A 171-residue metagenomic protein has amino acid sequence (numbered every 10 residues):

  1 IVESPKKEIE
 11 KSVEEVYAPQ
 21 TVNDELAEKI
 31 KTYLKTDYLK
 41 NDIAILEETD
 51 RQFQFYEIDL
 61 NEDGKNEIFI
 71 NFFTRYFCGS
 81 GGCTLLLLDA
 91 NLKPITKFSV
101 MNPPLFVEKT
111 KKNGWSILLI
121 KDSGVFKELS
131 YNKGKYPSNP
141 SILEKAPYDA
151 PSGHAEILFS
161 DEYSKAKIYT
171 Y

Functional and structural regions predicted by a protein language model:
I1-E25, E108-Y171: Acidic, small-residue rich beta-repeat scaffolds with periodic aromatic anchors
V2-L60, K65, A166-Y171: Flexible low-complexity loop/turn motifs enriched in small/helix-breaking residues
V16-A27, K31, S80-K97, E128-K135: Beta-propeller blade repeat segments, especially FG-GAP/WD-type strand-to-loop junctions in 6- to 7-bladed propeller
A44-L46, R75-S80: Short consensus segments that form the blades of beta-propeller domains, in both extracellular/periplasmic
E62-F73, K112-I120: Acidic/hydrophobic-patterned starts of short beta strands in beta-sheet-rich repeat architectures
F72-Y76, A90-L92, I120-V125: Short, flexible beta-strand-to-coil junctions
L86-P104, N139-P147: A short, surface-exposed interaction/processing loop segment used at functional sites
